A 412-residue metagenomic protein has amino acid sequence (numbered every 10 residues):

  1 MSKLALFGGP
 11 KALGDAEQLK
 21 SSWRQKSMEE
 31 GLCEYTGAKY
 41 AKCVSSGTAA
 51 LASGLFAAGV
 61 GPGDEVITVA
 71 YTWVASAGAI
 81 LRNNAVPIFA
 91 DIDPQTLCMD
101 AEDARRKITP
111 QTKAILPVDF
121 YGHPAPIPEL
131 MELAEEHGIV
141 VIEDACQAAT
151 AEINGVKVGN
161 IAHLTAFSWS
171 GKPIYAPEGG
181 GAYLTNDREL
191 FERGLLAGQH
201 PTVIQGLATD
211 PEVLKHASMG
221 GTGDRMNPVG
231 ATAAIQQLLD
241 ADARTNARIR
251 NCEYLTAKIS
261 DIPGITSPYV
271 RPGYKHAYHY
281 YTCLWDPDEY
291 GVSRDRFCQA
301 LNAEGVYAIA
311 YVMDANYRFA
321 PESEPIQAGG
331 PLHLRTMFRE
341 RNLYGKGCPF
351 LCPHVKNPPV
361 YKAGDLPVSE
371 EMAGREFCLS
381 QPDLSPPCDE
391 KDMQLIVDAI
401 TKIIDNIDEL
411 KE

Functional and structural regions predicted by a protein language model:
M1-A57, G61, N83, I108 (+6 more regions): Conserved PLP-binding active-site segment in aminotransferase class I/II-type PLP enzymes
A12, F56-A145, E152: PLP-dependent aminotransferase-like
M131-V140, A182-T202, G291-V292, R296-Y307: Basic phosphate/pyrophosphate-binding loop/patch that engages nucleotide-derived ligands
D144, A310-A363: Glycine-centered flexible beta-alpha turn that most often forms the glycine-rich phosphate-binding loop
A148-N154, I161-Y280: Active-site region of PLP-dependent enzymes
E212-R225, T256-H333, E412: Conserved small-domain helix->loop->beta segment predominantly found in fold-type I
R339-E412: PLP-dependent enzyme catalytic core of the Aspartate aminotransferase-like
